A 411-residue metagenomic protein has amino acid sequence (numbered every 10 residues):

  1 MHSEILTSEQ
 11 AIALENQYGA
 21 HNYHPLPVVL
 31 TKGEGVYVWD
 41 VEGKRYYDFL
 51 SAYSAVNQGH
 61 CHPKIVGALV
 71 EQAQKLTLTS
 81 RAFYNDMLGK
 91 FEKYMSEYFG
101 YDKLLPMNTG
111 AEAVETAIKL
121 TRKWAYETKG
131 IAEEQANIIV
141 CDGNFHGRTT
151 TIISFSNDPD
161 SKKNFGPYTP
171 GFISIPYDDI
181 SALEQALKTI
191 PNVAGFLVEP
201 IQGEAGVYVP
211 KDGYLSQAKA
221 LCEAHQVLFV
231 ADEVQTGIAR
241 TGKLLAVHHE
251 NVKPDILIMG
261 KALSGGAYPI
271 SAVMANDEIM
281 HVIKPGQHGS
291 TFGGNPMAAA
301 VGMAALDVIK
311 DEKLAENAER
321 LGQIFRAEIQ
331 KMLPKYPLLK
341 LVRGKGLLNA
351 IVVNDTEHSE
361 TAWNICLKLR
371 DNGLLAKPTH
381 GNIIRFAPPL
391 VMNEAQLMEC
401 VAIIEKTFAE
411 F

Functional and structural regions predicted by a protein language model:
H2-F411: Conserved N-terminal phosphate-binding loop of PLP-dependent enzymes in the Aspartate aminotransferase
